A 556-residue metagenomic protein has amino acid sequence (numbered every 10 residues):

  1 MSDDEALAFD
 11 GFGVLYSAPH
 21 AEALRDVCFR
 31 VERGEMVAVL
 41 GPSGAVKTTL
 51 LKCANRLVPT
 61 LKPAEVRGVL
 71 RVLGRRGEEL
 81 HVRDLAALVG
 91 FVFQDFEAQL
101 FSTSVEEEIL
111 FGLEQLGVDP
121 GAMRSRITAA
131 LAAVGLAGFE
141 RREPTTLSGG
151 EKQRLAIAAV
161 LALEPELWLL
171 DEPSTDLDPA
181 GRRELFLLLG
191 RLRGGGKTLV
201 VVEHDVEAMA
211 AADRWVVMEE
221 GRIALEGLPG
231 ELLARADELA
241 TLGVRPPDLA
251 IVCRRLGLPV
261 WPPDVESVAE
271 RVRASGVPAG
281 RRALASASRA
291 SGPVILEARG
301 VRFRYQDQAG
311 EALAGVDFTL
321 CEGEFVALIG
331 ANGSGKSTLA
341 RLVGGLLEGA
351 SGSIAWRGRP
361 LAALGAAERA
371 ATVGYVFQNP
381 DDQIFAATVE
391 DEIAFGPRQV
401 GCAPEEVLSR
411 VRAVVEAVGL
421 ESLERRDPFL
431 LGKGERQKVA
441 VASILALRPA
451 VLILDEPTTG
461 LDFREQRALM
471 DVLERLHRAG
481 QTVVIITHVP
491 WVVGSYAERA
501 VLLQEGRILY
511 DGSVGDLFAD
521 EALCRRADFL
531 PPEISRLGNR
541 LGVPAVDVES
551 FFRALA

Functional and structural regions predicted by a protein language model:
L40-P42, I329-A331: The feature captures the beta-strand-to-loop junction immediately N-terminal to the Walker
N55, G344: Helix-to-loop junction immediately C-terminal to a conserved catalytic motif
P63-R75, G352-P360, R369: Conserved ABC transporter NBD signature motif
G121-F139, E405-L423: Conserved ABC ATPase "signature" region
E143-L147, E151, D427-L431, E435: Conserved ABC ATPase signature
W168-D171, L452-D455: Catalytic Walker B motif of ABC-type/P-loop ATPase nucleotide-binding domains
